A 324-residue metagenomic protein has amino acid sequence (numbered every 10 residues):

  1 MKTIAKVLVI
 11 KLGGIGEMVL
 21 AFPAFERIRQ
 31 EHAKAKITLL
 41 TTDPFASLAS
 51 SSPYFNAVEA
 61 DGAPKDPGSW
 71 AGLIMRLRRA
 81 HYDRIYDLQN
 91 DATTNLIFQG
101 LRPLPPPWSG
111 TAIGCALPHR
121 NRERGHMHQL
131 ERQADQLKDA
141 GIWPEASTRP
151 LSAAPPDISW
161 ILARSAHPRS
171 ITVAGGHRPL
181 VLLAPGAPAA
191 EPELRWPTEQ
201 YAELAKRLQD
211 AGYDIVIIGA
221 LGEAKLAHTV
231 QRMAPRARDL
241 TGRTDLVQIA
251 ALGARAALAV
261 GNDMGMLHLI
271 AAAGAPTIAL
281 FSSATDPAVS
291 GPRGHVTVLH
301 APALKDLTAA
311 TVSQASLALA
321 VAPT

Functional and structural regions predicted by a protein language model:
M1-T324: Catalytic machinery of carbohydrate-active enzymes, primarily nucleotide-sugar-dependent glycosyltransferases
